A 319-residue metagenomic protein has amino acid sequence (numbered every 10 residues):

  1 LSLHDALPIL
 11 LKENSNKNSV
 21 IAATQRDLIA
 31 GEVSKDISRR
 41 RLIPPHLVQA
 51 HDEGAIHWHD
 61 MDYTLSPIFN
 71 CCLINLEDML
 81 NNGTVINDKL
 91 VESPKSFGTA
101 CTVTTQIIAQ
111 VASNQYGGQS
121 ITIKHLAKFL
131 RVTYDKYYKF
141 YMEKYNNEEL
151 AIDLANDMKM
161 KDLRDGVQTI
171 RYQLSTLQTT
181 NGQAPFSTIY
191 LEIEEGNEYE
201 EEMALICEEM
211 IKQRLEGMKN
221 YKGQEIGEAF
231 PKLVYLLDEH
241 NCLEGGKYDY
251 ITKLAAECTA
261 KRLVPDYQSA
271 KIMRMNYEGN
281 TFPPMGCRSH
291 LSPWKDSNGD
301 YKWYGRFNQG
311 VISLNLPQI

Functional and structural regions predicted by a protein language model:
S2, P8-I319: Conserved catalytic cores of very large enzyme subunits
